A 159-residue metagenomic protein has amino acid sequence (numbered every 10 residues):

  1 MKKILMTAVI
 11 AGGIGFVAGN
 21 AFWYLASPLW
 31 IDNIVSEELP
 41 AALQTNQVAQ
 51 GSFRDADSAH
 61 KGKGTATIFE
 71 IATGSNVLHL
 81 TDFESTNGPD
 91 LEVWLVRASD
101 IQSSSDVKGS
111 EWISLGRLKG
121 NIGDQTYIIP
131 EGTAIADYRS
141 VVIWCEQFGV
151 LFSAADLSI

Functional and structural regions predicted by a protein language model:
M1-I4: Positively charged n-region of N-terminal signal peptides that target proteins for export
M6-W23: Hydrophobic membrane-insertion alpha-helices, especially the h-region of bacterial N-terminal signal peptides
W23-T73, S105-S110: Transition segment at domain starts
K63-A66, N76-T81, Q125: N-terminal post-signal-peptidase region of extra-cytosolic proteins
I71, T81-F83, V96-S99, G120 (+1 more regions): Solvent-exposed coil/turn segments that connect beta secondary-structure elements in extracytoplasmic/periplasmic
E92-W94: Beta-strand signatures of extracellular beta-sandwich domains
Q102-P130: An anionic, turn-rich surface loop/hairpin at beta-sheet edges that serves as a generic interaction/coordination patch
P130-S153: Short, exposed beta-strand-loop hairpins at the edges of beta-sheets in extracellular/periplasmic proteins
